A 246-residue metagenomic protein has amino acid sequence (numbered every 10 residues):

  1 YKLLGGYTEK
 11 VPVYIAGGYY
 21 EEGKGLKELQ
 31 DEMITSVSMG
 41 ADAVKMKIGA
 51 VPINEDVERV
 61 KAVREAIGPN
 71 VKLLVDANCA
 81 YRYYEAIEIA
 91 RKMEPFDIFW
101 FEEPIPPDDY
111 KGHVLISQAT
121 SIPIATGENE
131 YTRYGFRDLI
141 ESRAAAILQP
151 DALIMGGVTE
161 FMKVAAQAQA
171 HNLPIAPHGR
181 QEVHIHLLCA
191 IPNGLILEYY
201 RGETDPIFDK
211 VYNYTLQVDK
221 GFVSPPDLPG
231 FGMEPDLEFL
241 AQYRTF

Functional and structural regions predicted by a protein language model:
Y1-L74, N78-A80, Y84-I87, R91-P95 (+3 more regions): N-terminal capping/lid subdomain adjacent to the active-site entrance of alpha/beta enzymes
T8, G68, S121, C189-P192: Short conserved AdoMet
P12-I15, P123-T126, A146-P150, G194-R201: Short hydrophobic/aromatic-enriched beta-strand-loop microsegments
M46-H178: Catalytic core of soluble alpha/beta enzymes
R137-S142, E160-K163, Q181-N193, K210-V211: Histidine/acidic-residue-rich catalytic or RNA/ligand-binding cores of hydrolases and nuclease-related proteins
I154, G179-E182, R201-D205: Glycine-rich beta-alpha junction loops
Q169, C189-I191, Q217-V218: A structural signal for short secondary-structure junctions
P174, N193-G194: Hydrophobic, well-ordered secondary-structure segments that either form specific early membrane-associated helices used
